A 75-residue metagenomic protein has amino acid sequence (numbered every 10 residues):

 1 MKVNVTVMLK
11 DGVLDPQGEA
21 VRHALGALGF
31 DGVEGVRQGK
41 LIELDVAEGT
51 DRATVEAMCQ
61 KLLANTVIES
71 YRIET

Functional and structural regions predicted by a protein language model:
M1-T75: Non-catalytic terminal accessory/regulatory regions of metabolic enzymes
